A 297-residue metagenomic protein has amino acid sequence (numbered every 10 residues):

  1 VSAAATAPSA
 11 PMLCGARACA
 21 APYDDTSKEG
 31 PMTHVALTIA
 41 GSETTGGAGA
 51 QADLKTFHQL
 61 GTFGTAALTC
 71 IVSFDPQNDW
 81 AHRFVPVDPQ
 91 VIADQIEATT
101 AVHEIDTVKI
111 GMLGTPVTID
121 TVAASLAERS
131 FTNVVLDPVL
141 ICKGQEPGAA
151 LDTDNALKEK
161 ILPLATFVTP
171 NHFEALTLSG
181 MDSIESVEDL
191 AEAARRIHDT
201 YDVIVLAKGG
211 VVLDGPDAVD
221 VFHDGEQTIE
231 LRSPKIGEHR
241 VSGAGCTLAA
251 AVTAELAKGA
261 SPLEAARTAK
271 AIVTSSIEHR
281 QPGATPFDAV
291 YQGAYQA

Functional and structural regions predicted by a protein language model:
P22-P31: Short, Lys/Arg-enriched N-terminal segments with co-localized hydrophobic residues within the first ~10-30 amino acids
G30-T38, A50, L54-Q145, G293: Conserved N-terminal subdomain of the carbohydrate kinase-like
I39-T45, I229-G243: Short pre-catalytic strand/loop immediately N-terminal to key active-site residues, enriched for Gly-Thr
L60-T65, T228-I229, E255-A269: Phosphate-handling active-site elements
P86, L263-A297: Charged C-terminal helix
L151-T228: Conserved phosphate/ATP/ADP-binding segment of small-molecule kinases
L176-T177, E238-P262: Short, small-residue alpha-helix embedded
